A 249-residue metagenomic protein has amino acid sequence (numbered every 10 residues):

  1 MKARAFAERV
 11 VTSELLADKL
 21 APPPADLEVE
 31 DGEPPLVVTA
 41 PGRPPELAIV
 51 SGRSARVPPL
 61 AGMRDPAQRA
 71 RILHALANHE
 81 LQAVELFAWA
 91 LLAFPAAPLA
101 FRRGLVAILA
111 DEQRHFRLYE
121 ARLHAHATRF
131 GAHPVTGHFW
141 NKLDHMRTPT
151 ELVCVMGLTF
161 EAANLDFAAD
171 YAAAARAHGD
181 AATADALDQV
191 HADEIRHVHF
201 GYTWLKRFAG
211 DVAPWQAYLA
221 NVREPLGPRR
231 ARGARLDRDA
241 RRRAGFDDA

Functional and structural regions predicted by a protein language model:
M1-A249: Non-heme di-metal
